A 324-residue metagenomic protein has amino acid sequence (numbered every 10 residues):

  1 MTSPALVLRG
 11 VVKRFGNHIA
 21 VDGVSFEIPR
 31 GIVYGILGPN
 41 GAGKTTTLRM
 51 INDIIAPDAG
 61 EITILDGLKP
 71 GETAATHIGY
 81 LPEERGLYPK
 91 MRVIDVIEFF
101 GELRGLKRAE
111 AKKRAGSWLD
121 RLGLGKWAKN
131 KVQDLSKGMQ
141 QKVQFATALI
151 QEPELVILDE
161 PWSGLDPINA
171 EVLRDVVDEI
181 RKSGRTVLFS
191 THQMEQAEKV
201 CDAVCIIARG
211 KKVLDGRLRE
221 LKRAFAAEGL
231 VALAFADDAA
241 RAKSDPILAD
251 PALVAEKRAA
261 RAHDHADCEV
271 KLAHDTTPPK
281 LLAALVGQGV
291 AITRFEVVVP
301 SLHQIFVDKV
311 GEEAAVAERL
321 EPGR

Functional and structural regions predicted by a protein language model:
S3-L6, K13-R209, L214: ABC transporter nucleotide-binding domains
V11, E256-K257, F295: Generic beta-strand hydrophobic packing signal
R30, D66, K126, F235-D237 (+3 more regions): Non-catalytic surface loops within mature trypsin-like serine protease
E102-G105, A226, L230, V310-A315: Non-catalytic alpha-helical coupling and interface elements of nucleotide-dependent molecular machines and regulators
R174-L272: ABC transporter nucleotide-binding domain
A273-R324: C-terminal coupling/interaction segments
